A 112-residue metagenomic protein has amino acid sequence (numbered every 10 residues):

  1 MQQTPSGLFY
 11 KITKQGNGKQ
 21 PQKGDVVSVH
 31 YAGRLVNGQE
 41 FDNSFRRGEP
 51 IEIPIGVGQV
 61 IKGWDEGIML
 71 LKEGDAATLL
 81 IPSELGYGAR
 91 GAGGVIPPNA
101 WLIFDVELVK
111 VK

Functional and structural regions predicted by a protein language model:
M1-K112: Cross-family detector of peptidyl-prolyl cis-trans isomerase
